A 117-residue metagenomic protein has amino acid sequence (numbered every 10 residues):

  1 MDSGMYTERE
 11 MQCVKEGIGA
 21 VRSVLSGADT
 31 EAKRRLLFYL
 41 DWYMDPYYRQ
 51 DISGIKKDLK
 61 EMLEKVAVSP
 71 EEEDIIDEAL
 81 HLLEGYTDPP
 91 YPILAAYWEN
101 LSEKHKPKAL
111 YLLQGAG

Functional and structural regions predicted by a protein language model:
M1-Q12, R34-Q50, D74-D88, K108-A116: Structural detector for internal amphipathic alpha-helices that build alpha-solenoid repeat scaffolds
D2, K15, S26-A28, R49 (+1 more regions): Helix-centric, low-specificity signal for extended rod-like, repetitive segments
E16, E31-R35, G54-D58, D74: Short, well-structured alpha-helical interface segments that form or flank functional binding sites
I18-T30, K57-S69, A95-E99: HEAT/HEAT-like alpha-solenoid repeats
T30-E31, V68-D74, E103-P107: Alpha-helix N-cap/helix-start positions at coil->helix boundaries
D51, I55, P90-Y97: Intrinsic disorder/low-complexity flexible regions in very large eukaryotic scaffold/regulatory proteins, enriched
G54-I55, L63, D77, H105: A structural signal for the main folded, soluble domain(s) of proteins
A96-K104, L112-L113: STAS-like cytosolic regulatory interaction modules
